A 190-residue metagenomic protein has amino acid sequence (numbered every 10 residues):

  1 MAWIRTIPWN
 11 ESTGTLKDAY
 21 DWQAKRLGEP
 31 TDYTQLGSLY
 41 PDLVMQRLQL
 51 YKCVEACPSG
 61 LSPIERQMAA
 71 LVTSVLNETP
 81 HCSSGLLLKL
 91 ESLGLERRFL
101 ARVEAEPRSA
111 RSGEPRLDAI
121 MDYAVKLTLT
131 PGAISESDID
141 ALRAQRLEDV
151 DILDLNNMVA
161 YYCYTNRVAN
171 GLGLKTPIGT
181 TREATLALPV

Functional and structural regions predicted by a protein language model:
M1-V190: Hydrophobic alpha-helical segments
